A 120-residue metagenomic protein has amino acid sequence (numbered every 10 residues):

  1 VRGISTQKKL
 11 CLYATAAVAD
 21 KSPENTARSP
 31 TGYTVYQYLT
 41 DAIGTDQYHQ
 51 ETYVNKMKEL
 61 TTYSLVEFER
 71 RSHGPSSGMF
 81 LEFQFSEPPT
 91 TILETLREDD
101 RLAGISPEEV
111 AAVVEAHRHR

Functional and structural regions predicted by a protein language model:
V1-G32: Winged-helix-like regulatory helical subdomains adjacent to P-loop NTPase cores
E24-R120: Terminal-proximal interaction/regulatory segments of ATP-powered molecular machines
